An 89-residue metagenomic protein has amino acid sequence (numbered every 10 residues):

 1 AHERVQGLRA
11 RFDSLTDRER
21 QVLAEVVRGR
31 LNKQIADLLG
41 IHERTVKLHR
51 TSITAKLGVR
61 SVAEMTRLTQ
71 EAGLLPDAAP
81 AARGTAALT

Functional and structural regions predicted by a protein language model:
A1-E25, P76-T89: Regulatory hinge/linker segments at domain boundaries that couple sensory/effector modules to output domains
R4-G7, G40, R67: Short, functionally important structural connectors and interaction interfaces within domains
V26-R30, T69: Short helix-to-turn junction characteristic of helix-turn-helix DNA-binding domains, especially the helix
G29-E64: Recognition helix of helix-turn-helix DNA-binding domains
T54-T89: Basic, Lys/Arg-enriched C-terminal extension of HTH/homeodomain DNA-binding domains
